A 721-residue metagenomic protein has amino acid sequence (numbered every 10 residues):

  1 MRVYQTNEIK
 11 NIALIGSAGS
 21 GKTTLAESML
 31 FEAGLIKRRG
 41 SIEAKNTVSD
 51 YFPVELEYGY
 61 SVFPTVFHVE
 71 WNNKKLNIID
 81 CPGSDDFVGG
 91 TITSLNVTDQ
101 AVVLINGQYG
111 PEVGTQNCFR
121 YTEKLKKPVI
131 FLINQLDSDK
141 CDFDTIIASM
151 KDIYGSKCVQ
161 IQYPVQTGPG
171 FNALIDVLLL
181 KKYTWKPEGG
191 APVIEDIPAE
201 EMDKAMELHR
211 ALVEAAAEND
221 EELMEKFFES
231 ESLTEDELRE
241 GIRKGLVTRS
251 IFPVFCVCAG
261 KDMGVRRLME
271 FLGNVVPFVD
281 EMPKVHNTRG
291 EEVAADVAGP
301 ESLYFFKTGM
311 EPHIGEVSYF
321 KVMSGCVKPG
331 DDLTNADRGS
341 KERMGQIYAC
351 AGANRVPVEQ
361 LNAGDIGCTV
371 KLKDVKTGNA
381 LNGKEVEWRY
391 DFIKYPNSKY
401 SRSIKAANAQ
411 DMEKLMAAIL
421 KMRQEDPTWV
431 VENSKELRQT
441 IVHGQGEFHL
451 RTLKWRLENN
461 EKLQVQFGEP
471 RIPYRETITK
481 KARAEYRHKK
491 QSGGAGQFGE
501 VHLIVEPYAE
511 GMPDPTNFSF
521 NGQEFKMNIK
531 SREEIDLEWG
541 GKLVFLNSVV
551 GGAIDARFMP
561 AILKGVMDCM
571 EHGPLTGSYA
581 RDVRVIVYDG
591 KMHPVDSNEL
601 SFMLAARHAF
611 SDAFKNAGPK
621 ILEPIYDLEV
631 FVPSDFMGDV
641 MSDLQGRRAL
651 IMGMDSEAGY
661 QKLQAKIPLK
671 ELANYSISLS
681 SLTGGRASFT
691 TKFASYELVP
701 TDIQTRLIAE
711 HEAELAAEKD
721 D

Functional and structural regions predicted by a protein language model:
M1-I105, Y109-P111, K204: P-loop NTPase switch module centered on the Walker A-proximal segment
M1-S20, G107-P312, G367: P-loop NTPase catalytic nucleotide-binding module
Q5, F67-N72, K244-S250, V431-S434: A short acidic-Thr-Gly-centered motif at the start of a beta-strand
T6-I9, T23, K45-N46, G59-F63 (+26 more regions): Amphipathic alpha-helical transducer elements in NTP-driven molecular machines
N46, N72-L76, N96-V102, A216-K226 (+2 more regions): Gly-rich Lys/Arg/Thr-decorated short loops/hinges at beta-loop-alpha junctions or inter-strand turns that position
N73-K75, T98-V103, K126-L132, T248-P253 (+3 more regions): Short, surface-exposed connector motifs at secondary-structure boundaries
I78-D80, F255-C256, V442-H443: Short hydrophobic beta-strand that contains or immediately precedes a catalytic carboxylate
I147-S149, C158-Q160, P164, G168 (+2 more regions): Accessory interaction regions appended to the cores of large information-processing enzymes
